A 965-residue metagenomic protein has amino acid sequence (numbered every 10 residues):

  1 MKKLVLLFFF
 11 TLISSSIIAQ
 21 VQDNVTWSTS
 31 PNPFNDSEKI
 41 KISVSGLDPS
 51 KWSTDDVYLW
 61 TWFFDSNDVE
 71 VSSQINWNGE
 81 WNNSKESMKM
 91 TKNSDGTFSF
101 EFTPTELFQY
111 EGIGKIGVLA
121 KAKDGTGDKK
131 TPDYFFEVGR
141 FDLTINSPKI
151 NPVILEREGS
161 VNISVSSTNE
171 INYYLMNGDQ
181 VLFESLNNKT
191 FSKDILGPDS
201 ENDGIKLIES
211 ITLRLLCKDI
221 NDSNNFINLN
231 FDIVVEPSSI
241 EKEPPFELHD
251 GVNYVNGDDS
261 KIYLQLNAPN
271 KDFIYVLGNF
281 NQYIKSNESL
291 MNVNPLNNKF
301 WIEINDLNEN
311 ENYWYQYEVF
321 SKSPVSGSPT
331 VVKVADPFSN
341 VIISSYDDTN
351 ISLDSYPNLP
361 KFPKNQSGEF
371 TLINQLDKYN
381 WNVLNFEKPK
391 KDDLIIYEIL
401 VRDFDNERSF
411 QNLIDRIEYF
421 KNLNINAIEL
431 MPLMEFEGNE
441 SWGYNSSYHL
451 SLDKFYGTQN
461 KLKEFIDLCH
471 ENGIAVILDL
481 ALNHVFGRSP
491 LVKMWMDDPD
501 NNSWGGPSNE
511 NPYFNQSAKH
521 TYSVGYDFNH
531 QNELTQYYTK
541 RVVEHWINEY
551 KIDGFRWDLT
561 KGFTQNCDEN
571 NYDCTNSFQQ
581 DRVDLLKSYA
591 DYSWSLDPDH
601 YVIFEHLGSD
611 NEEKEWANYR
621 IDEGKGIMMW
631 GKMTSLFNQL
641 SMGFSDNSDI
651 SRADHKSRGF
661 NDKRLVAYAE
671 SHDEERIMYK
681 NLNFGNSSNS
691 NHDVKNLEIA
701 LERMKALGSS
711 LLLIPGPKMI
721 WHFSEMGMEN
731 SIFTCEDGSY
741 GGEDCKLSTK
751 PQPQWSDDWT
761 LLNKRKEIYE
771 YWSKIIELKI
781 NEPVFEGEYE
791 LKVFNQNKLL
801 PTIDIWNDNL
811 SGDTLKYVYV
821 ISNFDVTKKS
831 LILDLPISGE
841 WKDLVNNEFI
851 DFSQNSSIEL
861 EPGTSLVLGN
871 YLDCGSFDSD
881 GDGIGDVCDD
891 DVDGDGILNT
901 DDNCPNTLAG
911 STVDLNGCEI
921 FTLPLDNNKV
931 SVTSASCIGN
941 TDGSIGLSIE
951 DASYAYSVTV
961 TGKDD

Functional and structural regions predicted by a protein language model:
N35-K39, I154-N162, N256-Y263, V932-G946: Short coil/turn motif common to extracellular beta-sandwich-like domains
D56-Q109, D179-G204, V255, Y263-E311 (+1 more regions): Aromatic-rich carbohydrate-binding modules that target alpha-glucans
D232-I274, V334-D392: Basic K/R-rich, polyanion-interacting modules in nucleoproteins and related proteins
K361, L376-K551, L559-F578, S588-D597 (+1 more regions): Substrate-binding/active-site clefts of carbohydrate-active enzymes
K551, D584-E729, F733, I780 (+6 more regions): Conserved alpha/beta catalytic core and glycan-binding cleft of carbohydrate-active enzymes
S853-G875: C-terminal beta-strand-rich structural cap/linker in extracellular carbohydrate-active enzymes
C874-L925: Extracellular calcium-associated, cysteine-rich motifs in secreted modular proteins
S879, C888, V892, I920-D965: Proline- and Ser/Thr-rich low-complexity, intrinsically disordered segments
